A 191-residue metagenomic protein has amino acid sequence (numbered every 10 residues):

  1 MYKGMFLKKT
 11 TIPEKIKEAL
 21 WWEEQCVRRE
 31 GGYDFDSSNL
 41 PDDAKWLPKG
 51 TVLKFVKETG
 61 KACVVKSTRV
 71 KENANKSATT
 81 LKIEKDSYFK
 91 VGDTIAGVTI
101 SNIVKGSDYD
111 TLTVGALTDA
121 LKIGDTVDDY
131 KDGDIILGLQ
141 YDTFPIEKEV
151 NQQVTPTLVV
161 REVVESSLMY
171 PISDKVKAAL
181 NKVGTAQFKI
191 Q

Functional and structural regions predicted by a protein language model:
M1-Q191: Surface-exposed, low-hydrophobicity beta-strand/loop segments enriched in small/polar/acidic residues
